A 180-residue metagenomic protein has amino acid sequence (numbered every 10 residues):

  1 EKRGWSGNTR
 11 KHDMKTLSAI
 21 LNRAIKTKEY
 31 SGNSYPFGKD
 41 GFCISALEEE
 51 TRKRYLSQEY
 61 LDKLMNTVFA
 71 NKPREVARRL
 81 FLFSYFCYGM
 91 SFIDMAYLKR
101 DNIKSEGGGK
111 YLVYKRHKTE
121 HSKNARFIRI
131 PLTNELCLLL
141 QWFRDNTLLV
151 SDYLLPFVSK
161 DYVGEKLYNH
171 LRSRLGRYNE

Functional and structural regions predicted by a protein language model:
R3-F37, M90: N-terminal DNA-binding recognition helix of tyrosine site-specific recombinases/integrases
G7, K11, Y35-F92, A96: Basic, Lys/Arg- and aromatic-enriched nucleic-acid-binding interface segment
T9, D13-T16, S57-Y60, V76-A77 (+3 more regions): Hydrophobic (often cysteine-bearing) scaffold residues that line and stabilize catalytic clefts of nucleotide/cofactor
N22-N33, S84-G108: Short, charged phosphate-coordinating catalytic segments
K26-Y30, C43-A46, G107, K118-E120 (+3 more regions): Membrane-topology and secretion signals of cell-surface/extracellular proteins
K39-D40, Y97-W142: Conserved tyrosine-mediated DNA breakage-rejoining catalytic core shared by Y-recombinases
L61, T133-E180: Active-site/catalytic core of tyrosine-dependent DNA strand-transfer enzymes
F69-N71, H117-P131, Y162-R174: Short, contiguous acidic/charged loop-to-helix segments that flank catalytic cores in large enzymes
